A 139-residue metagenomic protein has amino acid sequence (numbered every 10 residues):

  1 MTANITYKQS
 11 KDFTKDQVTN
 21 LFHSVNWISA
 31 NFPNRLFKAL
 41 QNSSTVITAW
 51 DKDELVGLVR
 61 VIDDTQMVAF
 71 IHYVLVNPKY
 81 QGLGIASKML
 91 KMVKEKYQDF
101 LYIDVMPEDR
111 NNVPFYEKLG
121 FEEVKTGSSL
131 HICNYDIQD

Functional and structural regions predicted by a protein language model:
M1-N31, G127-S128: Short amphipathic alpha-helix that is part of the acyltransferase structural core
F13, Q66, R110-N111: Short alpha-helical
F37, Q41-V59: Conserved beta-hairpin
D63-I71, Q81: A conserved beta-turn-beta hairpin within the catalytic core of GNAT-like acetyltransferases that forms part
V76, G82-E95: Conserved acetyl-CoA-binding loop-helix of GNAT-fold acetyltransferases
A86, L90, N111-N112, C133-N134: Short glycine/proline-centered loop/turn elements that form peptide/ligand docking sites
D99-D104, E108-I132: Conserved active-site alpha-helix within GNAT-family acetyltransferase domains
